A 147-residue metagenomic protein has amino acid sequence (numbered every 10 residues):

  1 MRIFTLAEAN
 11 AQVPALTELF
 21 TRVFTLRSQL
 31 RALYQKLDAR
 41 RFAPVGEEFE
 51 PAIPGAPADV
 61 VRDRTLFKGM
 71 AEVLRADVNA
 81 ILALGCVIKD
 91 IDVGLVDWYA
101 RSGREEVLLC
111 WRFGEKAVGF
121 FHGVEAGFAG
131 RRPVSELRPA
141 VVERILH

Functional and structural regions predicted by a protein language model:
M1, T5-E8, Q12, F49-A56 (+2 more regions): Amphipathic, alpha-helical segments enriched in basic
M1-G46: Long, hydrophobic N-terminal alpha-helical segment
F4, F20, F24, F42 (+5 more regions): Phenylalanine-focused residue identity feature
F4-A7, A11-P14, E18, G55 (+3 more regions): Short, flexible coil/linker segments at or flanking structured domains
L26-S28, Y34, E48, L95 (+2 more regions): Residue-level signal for alpha-helical context at structural boundaries
A32-A71, R75: Structured domain cores in non-transmembrane regions
K68, R75-H147: Glycine-rich, aromatic-bearing surface loops/beta-hairpins
